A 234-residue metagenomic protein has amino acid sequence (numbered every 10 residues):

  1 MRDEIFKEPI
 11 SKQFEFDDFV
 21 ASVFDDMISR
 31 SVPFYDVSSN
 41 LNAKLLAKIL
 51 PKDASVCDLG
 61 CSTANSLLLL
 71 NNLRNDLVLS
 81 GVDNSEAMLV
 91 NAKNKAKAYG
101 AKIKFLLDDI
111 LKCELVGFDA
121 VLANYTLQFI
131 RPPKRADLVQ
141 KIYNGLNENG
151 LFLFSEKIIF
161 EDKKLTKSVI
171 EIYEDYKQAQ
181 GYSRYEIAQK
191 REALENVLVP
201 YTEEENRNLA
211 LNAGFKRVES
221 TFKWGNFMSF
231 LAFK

Functional and structural regions predicted by a protein language model:
M1-V23: N-terminal, positively charged/glycine-rich alpha-helical extensions of SAM-dependent methyltransferases
F34-K52: Conserved alpha-helix/loop element of class I SAM-dependent methyltransferases that forms part of the SAM/SAH-binding
C57, A64-K112: Class I SAM-dependent methyltransferase SAM/SAH-binding core
L122: A conserved beta-strand element that flanks and buttresses the S-adenosyl-L-methionine
A136-E148: A short glycine-rich, Lys/Arg-flanked "PGG" loop and its adjoining helix->strand segment in the class I
N149-K157: Conserved beta-strand signature within the Rossmann-like core of class I S-adenosyl-L-methionine
K157-L209: C-terminal alpha-helical "lid/dimerization" subdomain adjacent to the S-adenosyl-L-methionine
K216-K234: Core SAM-dependent methyltransferase catalytic element
